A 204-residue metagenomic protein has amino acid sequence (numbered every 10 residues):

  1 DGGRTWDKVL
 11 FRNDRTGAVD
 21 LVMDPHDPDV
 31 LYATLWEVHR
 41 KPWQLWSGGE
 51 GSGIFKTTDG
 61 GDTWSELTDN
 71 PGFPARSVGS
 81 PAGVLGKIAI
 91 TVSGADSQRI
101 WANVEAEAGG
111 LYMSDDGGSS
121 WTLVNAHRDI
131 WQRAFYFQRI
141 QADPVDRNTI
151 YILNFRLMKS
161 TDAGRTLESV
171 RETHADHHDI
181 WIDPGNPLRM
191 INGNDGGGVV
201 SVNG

Functional and structural regions predicted by a protein language model:
D1-G204: Beta-propeller blade termini and top-face loops
